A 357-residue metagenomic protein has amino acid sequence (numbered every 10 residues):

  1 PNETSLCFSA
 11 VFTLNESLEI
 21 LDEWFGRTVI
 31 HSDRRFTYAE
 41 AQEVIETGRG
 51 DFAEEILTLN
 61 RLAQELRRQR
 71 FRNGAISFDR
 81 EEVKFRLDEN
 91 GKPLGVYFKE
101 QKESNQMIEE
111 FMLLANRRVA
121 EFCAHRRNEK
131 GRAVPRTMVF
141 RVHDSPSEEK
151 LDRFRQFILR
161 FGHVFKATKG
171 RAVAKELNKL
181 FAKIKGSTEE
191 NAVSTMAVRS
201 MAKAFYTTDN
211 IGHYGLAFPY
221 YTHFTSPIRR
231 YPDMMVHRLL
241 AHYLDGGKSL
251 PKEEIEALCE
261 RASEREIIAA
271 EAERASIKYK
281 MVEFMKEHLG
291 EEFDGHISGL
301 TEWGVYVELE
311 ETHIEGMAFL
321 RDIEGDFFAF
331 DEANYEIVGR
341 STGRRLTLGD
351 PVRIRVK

Functional and structural regions predicted by a protein language model:
P1-F328, N334, G349, R355-K357: Electropositive polyanion-binding surfaces
K280, I337-T342: Short alpha-helix capping/helix-loop boundary micro-motifs
